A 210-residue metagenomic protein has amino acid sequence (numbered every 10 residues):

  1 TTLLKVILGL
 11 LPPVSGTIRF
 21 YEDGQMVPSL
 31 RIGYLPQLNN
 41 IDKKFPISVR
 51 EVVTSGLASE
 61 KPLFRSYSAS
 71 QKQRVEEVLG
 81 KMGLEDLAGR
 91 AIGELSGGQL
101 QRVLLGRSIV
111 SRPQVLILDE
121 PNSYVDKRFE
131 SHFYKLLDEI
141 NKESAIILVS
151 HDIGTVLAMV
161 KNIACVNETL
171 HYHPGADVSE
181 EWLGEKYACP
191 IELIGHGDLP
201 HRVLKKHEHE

Functional and structural regions predicted by a protein language model:
L8: Helix-to-loop junction immediately C-terminal to a conserved catalytic motif
G16-I32: Conserved ABC transporter NBD signature motif
T54, S68-L87: Conserved ABC ATPase "signature" region
A91-L95, Q99: Conserved ABC ATPase signature
L116-E120: Catalytic Walker B motif of ABC-type/P-loop ATPase nucleotide-binding domains
L136-L148, D152: Conserved catalytic loops of ABC-family nucleotide-binding domains
D177-E210: ABC ATPase nucleotide-binding domains
